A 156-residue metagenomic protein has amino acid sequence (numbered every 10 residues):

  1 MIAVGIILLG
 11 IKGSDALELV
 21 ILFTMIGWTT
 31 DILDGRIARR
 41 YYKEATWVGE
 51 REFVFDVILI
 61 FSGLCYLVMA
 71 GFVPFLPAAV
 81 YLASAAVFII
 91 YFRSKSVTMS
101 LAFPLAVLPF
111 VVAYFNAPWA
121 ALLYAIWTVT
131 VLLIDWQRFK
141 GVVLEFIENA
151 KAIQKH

Functional and structural regions predicted by a protein language model:
M1-G5, F53-L64, V80-S84, S100-V111 (+1 more regions): Core segments of transmembrane alpha-helices that mediate helix-helix packing or line hydrophobic substrate/ligand
M1-W47, A79-V80: Membrane-embedded alpha-helical segments that form the functional core of polytopic membrane enzymes, especially those
V4-L22, F61-A78, V111-Y124: Helix-coil boundary and interhelical linker segments in multi-pass alpha-helical membrane proteins
G10-K12, D56, I60, Q137 (+1 more regions): Proteins with a high burden of low-complexity, intrinsically disordered sequence enriched in S/T/G/P/A and R, requiring
F23-D31, V80-I89, W127-I134: Alpha-helical transmembrane segments of multi-pass membrane proteins
I32-G49, F55, F139-H156: Cytosolic, membrane-interface loops and tails of multi-pass inner-membrane proteins
Y41-F92: Multi-pass membrane catalytic core of lipid/isoprenoid biosynthesis enzymes
F88-H156: C-terminal membrane-associated helical module and adjoining short loops/tails
